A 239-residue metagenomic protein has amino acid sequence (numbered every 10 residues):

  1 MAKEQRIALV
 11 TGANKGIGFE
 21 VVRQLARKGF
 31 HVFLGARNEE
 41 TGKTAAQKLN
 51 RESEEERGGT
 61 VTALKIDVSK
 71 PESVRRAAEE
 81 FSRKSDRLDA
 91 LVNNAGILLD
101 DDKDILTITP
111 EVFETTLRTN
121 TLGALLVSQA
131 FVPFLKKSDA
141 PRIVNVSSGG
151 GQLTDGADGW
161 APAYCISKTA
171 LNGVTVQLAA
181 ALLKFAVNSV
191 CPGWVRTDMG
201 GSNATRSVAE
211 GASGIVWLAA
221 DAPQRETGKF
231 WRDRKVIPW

Functional and structural regions predicted by a protein language model:
A2-F33: Canonical Rossmann dinucleotide-binding motif of NAD(H)/NADP(H)-dependent dehydrogenases/reductases, specifically
K28-T44: Conserved glycine-rich Rossmann-like NAD(P)H-binding loop of the short-chain dehydrogenase/reductase
E39, L64-E79: The beta1-alpha1 cofactor-binding region of Rossmann-like NAD(H)/NADP(H)-dependent oxidoreductases
R57-T60, E80-N93, L99-D101: A glycine-rich helix->loop->beta "capping" turn within Rossmann-like NAD(P)(H)-dependent oxidoreductase domains
V92, V127-F131, L135, V174-T175 (+1 more regions): Hydrophobic positions on the long internal alpha-helix of Rossmann-like NAD(P)-dependent oxidoreductase domains
I97-L117, K136-L183: Catalytic loop of short-chain dehydrogenase/reductase
L183-F185, S189-V195, G201-W239: C-terminal helical subdomain
